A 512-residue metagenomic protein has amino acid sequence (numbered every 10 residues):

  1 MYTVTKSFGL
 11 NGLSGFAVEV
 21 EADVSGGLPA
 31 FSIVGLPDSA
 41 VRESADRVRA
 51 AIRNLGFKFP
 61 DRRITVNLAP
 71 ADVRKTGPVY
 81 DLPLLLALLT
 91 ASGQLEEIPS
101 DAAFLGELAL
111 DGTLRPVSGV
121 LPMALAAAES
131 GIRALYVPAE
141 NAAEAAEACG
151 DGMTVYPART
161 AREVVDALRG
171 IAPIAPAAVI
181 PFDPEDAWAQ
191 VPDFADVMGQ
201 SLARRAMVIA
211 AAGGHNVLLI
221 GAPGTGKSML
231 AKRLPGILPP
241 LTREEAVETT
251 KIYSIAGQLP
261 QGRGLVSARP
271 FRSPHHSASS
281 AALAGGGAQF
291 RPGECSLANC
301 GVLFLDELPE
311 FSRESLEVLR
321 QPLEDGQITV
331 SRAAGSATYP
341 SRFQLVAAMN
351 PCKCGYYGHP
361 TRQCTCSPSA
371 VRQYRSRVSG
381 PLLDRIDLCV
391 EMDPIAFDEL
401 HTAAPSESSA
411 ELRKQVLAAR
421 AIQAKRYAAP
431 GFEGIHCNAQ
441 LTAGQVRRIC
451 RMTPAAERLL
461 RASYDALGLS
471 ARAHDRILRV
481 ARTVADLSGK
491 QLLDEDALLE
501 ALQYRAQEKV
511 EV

Functional and structural regions predicted by a protein language model:
M1-L218, A222, S228, S331 (+3 more regions): Peripheral, non-AAA+ core regions of ATP-driven protein-machinery
V34, A40-A45, P60, N67-G77 (+2 more regions): Basic, amphipathic alpha-helical bundle interface domains used for macromolecular binding and assembly
D111, L305-S312, G355: Catalytic P-loop NTPase motifs of RecA-like helicase/translocase cores
V208, L265, P270, S280-L303 (+1 more regions): Conserved alpha-helical scaffold flanking the Walker A/P-loop in AAA+ ATPase domains
L219-P260: Walker A/P-loop
E244, K251-L283: Clamp-loader machinery-focused feature within the broader ASCE/P-loop NTPase space
C300, D306-E307, V318: Walker B catalytic acidic pair
